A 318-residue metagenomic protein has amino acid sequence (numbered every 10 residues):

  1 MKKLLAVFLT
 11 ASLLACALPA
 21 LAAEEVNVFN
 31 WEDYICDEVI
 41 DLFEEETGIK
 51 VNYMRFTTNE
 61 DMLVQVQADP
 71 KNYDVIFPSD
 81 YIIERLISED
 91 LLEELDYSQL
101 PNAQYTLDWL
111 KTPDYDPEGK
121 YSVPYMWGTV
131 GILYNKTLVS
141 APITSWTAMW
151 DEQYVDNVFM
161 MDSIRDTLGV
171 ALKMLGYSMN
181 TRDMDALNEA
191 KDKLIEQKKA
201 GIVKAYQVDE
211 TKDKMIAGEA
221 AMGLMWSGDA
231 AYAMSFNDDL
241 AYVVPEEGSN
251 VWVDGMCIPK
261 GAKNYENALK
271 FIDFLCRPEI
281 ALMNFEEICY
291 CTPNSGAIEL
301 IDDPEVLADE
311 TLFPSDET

Functional and structural regions predicted by a protein language model:
V7-C16: Bacterial N-terminal signal peptides
L18-A22: Sec/Tat signal peptide C-region and signal peptidase I cleavage site
A23-R85: Early extracytoplasmic/lumenal segment of secretory-pathway proteins
C36, N72, F77-E219: Extracytoplasmic ligand-binding site segments that recognize negatively charged/polar headgroups
I82-R85, I216, M222-D239: A ligand-binding cleft/hinge motif common to bilobed small-molecule-binding domains
I87-E94, D116-K120, Y232-V244, V306-A308: Ligand-binding "clamshell"
N188-Q197, F236-K260, E305-L307: Periplasmic-binding protein-like
N250, D254, P259-E317: Mature extracytoplasmic/periplasmic domains
